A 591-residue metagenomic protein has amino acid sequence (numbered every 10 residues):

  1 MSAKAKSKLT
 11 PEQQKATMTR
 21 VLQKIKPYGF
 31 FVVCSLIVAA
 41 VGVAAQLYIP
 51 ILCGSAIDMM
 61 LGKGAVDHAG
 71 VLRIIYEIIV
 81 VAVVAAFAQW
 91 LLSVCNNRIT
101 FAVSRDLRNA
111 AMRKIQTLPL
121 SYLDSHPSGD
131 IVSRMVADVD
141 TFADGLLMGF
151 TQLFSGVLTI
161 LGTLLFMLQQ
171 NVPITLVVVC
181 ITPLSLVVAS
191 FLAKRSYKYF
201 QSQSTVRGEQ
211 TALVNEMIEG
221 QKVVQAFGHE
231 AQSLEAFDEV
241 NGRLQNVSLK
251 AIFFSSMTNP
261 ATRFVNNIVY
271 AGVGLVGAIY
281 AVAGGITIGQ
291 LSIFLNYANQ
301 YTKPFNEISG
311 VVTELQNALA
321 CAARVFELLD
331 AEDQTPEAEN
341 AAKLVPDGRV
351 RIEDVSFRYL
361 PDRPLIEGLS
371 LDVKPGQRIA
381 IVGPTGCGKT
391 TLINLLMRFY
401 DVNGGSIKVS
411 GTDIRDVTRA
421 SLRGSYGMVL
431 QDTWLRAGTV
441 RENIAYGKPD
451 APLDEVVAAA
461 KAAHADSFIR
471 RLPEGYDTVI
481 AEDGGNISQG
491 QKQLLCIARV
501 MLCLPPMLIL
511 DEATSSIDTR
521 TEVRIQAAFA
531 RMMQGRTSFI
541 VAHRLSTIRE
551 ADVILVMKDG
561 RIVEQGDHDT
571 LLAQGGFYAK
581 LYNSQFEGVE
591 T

Functional and structural regions predicted by a protein language model:
M1-Q46, L61-I75, L92-N96, T100 (+8 more regions): Membrane-integrated ABC transporters
S2-P11, F101, N109-S133, A137-V139 (+6 more regions): Short intracellular "coupling" helices and adjacent cytoplasmic loop segments at the cytosolic face of multi-pass
T17, I25-Y28, I57, L92 (+4 more regions): Juxtamembrane loop-to-helix connectors within ABC transporter transmembrane domains
L22, P27, L120-S121, A137-L146 (+8 more regions): An intracellular "coupling" helix at the cytosolic face of ABC transporter transmembrane type-1 domains
V32-A88, L168-P173, G284-I288: Transmembrane helix-loop-helix hairpins at lipid-water interfaces of multipass membrane proteins, especially the type-1
Y48-P50, G54, V83-V84, F150-A193 (+1 more regions): A hydrophobic transmembrane-helix motif
H229, F253, Y270, Q300-L328: Cytosolic ends of transmembrane helices, especially the final helix of ABC transmembrane type-1 domains
K343-T591: ABC-type nucleotide-binding domain
